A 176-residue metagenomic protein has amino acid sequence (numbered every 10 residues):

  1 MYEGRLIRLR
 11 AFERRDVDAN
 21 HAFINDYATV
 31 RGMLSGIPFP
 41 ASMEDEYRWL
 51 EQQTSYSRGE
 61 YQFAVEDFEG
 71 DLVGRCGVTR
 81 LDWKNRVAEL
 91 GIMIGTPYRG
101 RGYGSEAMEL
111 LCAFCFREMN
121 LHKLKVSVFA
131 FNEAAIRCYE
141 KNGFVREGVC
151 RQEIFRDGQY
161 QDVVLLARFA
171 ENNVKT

Functional and structural regions predicted by a protein language model:
M1-R48, N172-T176: A short, well-structured alpha-helix characteristic of acyl/acetyltransferase catalytic modules
F39-P97, F169-N173: Acetyl-CoA-dependent GNAT
D71-G74, A134, Y160: Glycine-rich acetyl-CoA-binding "A-motif" of GNAT/NAT acetyltransferases
I94, G100-F114, I136-K141: Conserved acetyl-CoA-binding loop-helix of GNAT-fold acetyltransferases
R117-S127: Conserved GNAT acetyl-CoA-binding A-motif
K125-V128, V145-D162: Conserved catalytic-core motifs of GNAT/GCN5-like acyltransferases
Y139, F144, L166: Conserved active-site tyrosine of GNAT-family acetyltransferases
Q159-T176: Terminal substrate-recognition subdomain of acyl/acetyltransferases
